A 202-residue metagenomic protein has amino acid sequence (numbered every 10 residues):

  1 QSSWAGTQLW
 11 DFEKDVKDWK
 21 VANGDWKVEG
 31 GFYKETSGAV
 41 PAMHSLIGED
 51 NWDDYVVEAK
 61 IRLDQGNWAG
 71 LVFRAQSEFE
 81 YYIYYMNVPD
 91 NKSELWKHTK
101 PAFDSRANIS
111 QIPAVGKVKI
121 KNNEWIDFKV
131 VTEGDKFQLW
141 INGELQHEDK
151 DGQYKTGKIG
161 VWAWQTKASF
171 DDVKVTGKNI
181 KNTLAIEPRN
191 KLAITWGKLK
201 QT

Functional and structural regions predicted by a protein language model:
S2-N23, L184-K200: Extracellular carbohydrate-recognition regions
T7-L9, F32, D54-E58, W125-D127: Intrinsic-disorder/low-complexity, polar/charged segments enriched in Ser/Thr/Lys/Arg/Asp/Glu/Gln
K14-H44: Extracellular glycan-recognition surfaces and repeat-rich motifs
S37-D104: Secretory/extracellular carbohydrate-interaction modules and structurally similar beta-sandwich "look-alikes"
A102-D127: Short, aromatic/His-centered strand-loop micro-motif at the edge of beta-sheets
E124-Q138: Localized edge beta-strand/strand-to-loop motifs within extracellular or lumenal beta-rich domains
D135, W140-W162: Short, solvent-exposed beta-strand-to-loop segments that form ligand-recognition rims of beta-rich domains
Q153-T202: Ligand-recognition surfaces built from glycine- and aromatic
